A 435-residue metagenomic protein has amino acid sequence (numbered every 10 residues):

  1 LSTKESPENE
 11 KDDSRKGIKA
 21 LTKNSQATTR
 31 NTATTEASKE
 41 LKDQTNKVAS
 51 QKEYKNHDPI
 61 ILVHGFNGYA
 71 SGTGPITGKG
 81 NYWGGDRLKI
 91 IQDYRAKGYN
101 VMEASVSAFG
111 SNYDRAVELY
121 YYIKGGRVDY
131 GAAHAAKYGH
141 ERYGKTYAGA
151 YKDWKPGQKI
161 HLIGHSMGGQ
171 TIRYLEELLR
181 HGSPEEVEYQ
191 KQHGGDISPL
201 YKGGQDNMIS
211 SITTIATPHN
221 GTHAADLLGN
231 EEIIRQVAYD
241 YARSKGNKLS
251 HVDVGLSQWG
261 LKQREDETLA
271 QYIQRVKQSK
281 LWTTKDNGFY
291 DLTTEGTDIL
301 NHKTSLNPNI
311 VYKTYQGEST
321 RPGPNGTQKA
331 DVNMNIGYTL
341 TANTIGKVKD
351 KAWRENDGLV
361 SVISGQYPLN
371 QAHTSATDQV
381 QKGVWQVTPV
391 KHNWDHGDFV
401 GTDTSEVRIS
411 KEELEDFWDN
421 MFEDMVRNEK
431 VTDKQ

Functional and structural regions predicted by a protein language model:
S2, I18-T22, L340, Q371: Short, aromatic- and cysteine-enriched interfacial helices/patches that mediate contacts at lipid membranes
S2-N9: Bacterial Sec-dependent N-terminal signal peptides
T3, A20, N46, N81-Y82 (+2 more regions): Hydrophobic transmembrane signal anchors and adjacent membrane-proximal interface regions, especially in viral
K11-R15, T34, S38-L41, V252 (+1 more regions): Short amphipathic alpha-helical segments that mediate assembly, nucleic-acid/protein binding, or membrane association
R15-G17, L21, R30-Q236, N393-Q435: N-terminal non-catalytic accessory region
E177, H181-Q435: Helical cap/lid subdomain of alpha/beta-hydrolase-fold lipid enzymes that gates access to the catalytic pocket
